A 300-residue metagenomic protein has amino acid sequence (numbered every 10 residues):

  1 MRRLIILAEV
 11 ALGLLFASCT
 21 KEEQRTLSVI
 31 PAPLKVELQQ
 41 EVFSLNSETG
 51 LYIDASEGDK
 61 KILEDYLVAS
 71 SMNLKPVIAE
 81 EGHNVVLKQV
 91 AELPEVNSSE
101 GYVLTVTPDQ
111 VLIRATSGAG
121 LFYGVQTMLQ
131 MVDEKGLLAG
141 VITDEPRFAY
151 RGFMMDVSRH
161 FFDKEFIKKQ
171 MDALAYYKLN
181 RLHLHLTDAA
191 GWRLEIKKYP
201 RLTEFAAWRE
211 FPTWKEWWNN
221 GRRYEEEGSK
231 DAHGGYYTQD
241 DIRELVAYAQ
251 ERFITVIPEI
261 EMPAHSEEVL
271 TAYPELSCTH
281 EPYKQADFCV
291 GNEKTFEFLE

Functional and structural regions predicted by a protein language model:
M1-S28: Bacterial Sec-dependent N-terminal signal peptides
V10-L14, E41, E100, R209: Short non-domain terminal segments
A17, S47, T279-Y283: Short acidic (Asp/Glu) and glycine-rich catalytic loops that position anionic groups and cofactors
C19-R151: Acidic, contiguous N-terminal accessory segments
P31, E37-L38, F253, F296-E300: Substrate-binding groove of N-acetylhexosamine-processing glycoside hydrolases
V96-D287, K294-F298: Feature activates predominantly on carbohydrate-active enzymes
